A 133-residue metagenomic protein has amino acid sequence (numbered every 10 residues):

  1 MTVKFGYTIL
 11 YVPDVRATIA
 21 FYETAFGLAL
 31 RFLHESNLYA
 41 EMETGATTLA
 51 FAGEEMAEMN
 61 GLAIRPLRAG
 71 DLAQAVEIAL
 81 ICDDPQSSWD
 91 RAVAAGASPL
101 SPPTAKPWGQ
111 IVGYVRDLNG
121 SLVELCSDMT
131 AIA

Functional and structural regions predicted by a protein language model:
M1-Y7, A29-I81, S87-R116, S127-A133: Vicinal oxygen chelate
V12-D14, P107: Conserved beta-strand-loop-alpha-helix junction that forms the acyl-donor binding cleft
V15, P85-Q86: Residues at or immediately preceding the N-termini of alpha-helices
T18-E23, A92, G120: Conserved active-site tyrosine of GNAT-family acetyltransferases
L122-L125: Short glycine-/small-residue motifs
